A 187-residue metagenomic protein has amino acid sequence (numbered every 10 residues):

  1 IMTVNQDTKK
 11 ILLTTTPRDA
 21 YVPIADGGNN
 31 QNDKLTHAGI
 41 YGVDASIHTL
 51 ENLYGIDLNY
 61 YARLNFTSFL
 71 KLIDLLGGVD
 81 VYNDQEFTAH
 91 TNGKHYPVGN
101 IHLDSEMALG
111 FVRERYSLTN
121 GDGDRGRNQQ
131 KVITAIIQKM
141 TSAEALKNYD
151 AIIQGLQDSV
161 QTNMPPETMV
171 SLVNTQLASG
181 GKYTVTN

Functional and structural regions predicted by a protein language model:
M2-N187: Non-catalytic, solvent-exposed segments at the cell envelope interface
